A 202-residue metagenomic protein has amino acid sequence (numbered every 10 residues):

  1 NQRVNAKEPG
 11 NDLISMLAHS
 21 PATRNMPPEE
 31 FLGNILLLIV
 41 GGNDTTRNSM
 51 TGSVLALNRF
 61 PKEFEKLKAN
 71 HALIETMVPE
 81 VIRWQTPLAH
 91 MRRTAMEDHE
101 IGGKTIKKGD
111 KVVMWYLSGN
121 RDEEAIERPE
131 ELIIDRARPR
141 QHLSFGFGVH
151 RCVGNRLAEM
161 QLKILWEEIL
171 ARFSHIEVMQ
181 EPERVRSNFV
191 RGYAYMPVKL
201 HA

Functional and structural regions predicted by a protein language model:
N1-A202: Cytochrome P450
